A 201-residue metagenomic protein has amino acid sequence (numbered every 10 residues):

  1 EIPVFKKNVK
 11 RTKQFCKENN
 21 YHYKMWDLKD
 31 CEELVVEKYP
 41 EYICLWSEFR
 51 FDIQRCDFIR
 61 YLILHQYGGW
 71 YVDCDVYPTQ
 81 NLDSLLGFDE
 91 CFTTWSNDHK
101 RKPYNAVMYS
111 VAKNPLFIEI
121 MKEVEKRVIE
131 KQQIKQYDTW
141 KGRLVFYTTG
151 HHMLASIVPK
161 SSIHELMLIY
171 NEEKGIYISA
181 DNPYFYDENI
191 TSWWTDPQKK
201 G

Functional and structural regions predicted by a protein language model:
E1-C56, V72-G201: Glycosyltransferase-associated regions of secretory-pathway enzymes, highlighting luminal stem/catalytic domains
D57-G69: Small-residue hinge/turn detector
